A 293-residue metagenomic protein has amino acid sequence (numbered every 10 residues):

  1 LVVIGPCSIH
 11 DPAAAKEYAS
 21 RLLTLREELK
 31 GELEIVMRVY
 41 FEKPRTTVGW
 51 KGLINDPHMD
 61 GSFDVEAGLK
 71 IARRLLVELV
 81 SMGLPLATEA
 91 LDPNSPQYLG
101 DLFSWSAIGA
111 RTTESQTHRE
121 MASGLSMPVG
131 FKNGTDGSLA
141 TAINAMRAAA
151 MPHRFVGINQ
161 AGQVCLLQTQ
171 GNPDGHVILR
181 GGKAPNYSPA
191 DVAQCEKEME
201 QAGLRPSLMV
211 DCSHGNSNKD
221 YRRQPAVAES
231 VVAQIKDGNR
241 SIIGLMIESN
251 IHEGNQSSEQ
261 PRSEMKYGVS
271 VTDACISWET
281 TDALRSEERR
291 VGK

Functional and structural regions predicted by a protein language model:
V2-A15, D273: Conserved phosphate/anionic-ligand binding catalytic regions in large, soluble enzymes, centered on
G5, V210, S277: Conserved, mostly hydrophobic/aromatic
A19, E32-Y187, D191-V192, H214-G215 (+5 more regions): Active-site-facing alpha/beta catalytic cores
L179-G182, N186, Q194-M209: A contiguous, surface-oriented mixed alpha/beta subdomain in the mid-to-C-terminal portion of proteins that forms
L204-L208, C212-Y221: Active-site clefts of carbohydrate-active enzymes
I235, N239-R285: C-terminal alpha-helical cap/extension of soluble enzyme domains
E288-K293: Conserved small/polar residues in nucleotide/adenosyl-binding loops
